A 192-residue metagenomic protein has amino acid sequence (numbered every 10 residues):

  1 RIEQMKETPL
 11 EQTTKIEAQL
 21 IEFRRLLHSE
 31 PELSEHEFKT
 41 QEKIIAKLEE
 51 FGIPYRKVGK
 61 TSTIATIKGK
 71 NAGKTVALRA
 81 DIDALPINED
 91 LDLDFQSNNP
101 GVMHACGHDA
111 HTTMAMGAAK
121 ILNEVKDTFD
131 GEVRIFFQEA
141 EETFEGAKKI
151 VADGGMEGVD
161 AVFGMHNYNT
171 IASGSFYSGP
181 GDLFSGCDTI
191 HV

Functional and structural regions predicted by a protein language model:
M5-H104, D109, T113-F129: Acidic/His- and Gly-rich active-site-bordering loop/insert found across diverse amide/peptide-bond hydrolases
L93-M103, A110, D127-V192: Histidine/acidic-residue-rich, glycine-tolerant segments that coordinate divalent metal ions
